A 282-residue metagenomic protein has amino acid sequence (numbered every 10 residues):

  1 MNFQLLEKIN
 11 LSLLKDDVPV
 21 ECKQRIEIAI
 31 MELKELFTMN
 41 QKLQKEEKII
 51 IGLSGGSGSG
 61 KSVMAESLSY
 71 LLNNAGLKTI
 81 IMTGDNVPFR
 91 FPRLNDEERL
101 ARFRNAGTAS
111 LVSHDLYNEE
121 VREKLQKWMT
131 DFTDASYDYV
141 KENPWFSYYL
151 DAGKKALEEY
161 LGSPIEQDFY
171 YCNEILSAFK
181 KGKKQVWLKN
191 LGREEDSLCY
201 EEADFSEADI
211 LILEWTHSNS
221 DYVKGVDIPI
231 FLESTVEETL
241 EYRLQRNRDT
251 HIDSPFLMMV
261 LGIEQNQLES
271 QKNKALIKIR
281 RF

Functional and structural regions predicted by a protein language model:
M1-M31: Charged, amphipathic alpha-helical linker segments immediately N-terminal to NTP-binding catalytic cores
I28-Q44: Pre-Walker A adenine-sensing motif
G58: Walker A (P-loop) phosphate-binding loop of P-loop NTPases
K61: Conserved lysine of the Walker
M64, L68: Hydrophobic positions on the alpha1 helix immediately C-terminal to the Walker A/P-loop
I80, V87-E194: Conserved nucleotide-sensing/catalytic segment adjacent to the nucleotide-binding pocket in NTP-handling enzymes
K141-Y148, S197-R246: ATP-dependent NMP and nucleoside kinases share a basic, alpha-helical "lid"
S197-Y200, N219-V223, R248-F282: Small-molecule kinase domains that catalyze NTP-dependent phosphoryl transfer to phosphate-bearing small molecules
